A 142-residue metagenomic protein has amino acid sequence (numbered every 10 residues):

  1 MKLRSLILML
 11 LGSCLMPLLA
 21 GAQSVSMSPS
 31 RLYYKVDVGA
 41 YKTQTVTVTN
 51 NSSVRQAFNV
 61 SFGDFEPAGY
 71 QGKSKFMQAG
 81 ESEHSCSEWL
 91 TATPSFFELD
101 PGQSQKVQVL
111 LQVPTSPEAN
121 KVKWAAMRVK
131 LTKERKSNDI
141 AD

Functional and structural regions predicted by a protein language model:
M1-S5: Positively charged n-region of N-terminal signal peptides that target proteins for export
L6-L8, S28: Short helix-onset patch at the extreme N-terminus, typifying the N->h transition of secretory signal peptides
L8-P17: Bacterial N-terminal signal peptides
A22-T45, N51-S53, T132-D142: Long, low-complexity ectodomains and other extracytoplasmic segments of secretory-pathway proteins
S24-S28, S52-V109: Surface-exposed binding patches on compact interaction domains or structured appendages
S28, G39-T45, Q105-V107, A119-A126: Short, solvent-exposed loop/turn segments enriched in Ser/Thr/Gly
V54-E66, Q112-D142: Terminal connector regions
